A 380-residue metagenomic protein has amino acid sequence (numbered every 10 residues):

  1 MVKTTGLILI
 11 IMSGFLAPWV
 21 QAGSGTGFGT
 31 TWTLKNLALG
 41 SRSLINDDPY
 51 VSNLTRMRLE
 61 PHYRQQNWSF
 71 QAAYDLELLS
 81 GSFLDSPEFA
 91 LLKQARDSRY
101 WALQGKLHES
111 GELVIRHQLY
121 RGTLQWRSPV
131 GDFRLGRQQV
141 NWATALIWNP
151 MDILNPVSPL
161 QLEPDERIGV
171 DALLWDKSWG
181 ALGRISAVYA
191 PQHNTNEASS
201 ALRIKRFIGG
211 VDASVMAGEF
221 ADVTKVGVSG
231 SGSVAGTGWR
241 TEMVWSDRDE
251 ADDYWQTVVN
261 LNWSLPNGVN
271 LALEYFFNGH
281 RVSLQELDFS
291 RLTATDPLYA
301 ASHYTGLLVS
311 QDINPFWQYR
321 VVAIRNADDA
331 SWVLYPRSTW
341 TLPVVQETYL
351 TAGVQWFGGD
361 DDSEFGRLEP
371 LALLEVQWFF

Functional and structural regions predicted by a protein language model:
G23, P61-Q65, Q125-S128, K177-W179 (+9 more regions): Residue-level signature of outer-membrane beta-barrel architecture
G23-I45, F70-A72, G183-R184: Transmembrane beta-strand segments of Gram-negative outer membrane beta-barrel proteins
N36-R42, Q65-N67, L76-S80, S128 (+10 more regions): Transmembrane beta-strands of outer-membrane beta-barrel pores
P49-M57, I115-Y120, R127, R167-L173 (+7 more regions): Residues that define the transmembrane beta-barrel architecture of outer-membrane proteins
Q66-R184: Outer membrane beta-barrel
N67-F70, V130-F133, L182-I185, G210-V215 (+4 more regions): Repeated loop/turn-to-beta-strand initiation elements of outer-membrane beta-barrel proteins
S231-I324: Detector for outer-membrane/organellar transmembrane beta-barrel domains, recognizing the amphipathic beta-strand
T305-Q311, S338, L342, T351-Q355 (+1 more regions): Outer-membrane beta-barrel "beta-signal"
